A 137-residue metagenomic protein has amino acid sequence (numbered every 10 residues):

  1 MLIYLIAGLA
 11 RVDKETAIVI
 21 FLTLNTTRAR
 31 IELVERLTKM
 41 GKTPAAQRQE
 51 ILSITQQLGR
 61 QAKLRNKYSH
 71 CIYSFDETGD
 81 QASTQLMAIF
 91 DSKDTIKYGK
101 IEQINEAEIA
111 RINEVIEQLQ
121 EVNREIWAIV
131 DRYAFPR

Functional and structural regions predicted by a protein language model:
A7-R137: Acidic, Ser/Thr/Gly/Pro-rich intrinsically disordered interaction regions
